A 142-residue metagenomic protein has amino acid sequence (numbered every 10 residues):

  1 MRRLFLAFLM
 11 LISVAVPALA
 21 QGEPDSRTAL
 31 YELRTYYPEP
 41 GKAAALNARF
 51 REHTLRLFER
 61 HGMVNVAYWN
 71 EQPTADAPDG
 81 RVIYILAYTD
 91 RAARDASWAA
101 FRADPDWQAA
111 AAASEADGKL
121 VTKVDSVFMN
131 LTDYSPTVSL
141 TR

Functional and structural regions predicted by a protein language model:
F5-A15: Bacterial N-terminal signal peptides
V16-A20: Sec/Tat signal peptide C-region and signal peptidase I cleavage site
Q21-R27, A48-V66, P78, A87-F128 (+1 more regions): An amphipathic, aromatic/His-enriched active-site/gating alpha helix that lines ligand/cofactor pockets
Y31-T35, I83: Active-site-flanking beta-strand signature of metal-NTP-handling nucleotidyl enzymes and homologous cyclase-like
P38-N47: Short, surface-exposed ligand-recognition loops at beta-strand->loop->(often short) alpha-helix junctions that present
A75-I83: The conserved glycine-aromatic submotif of the RRM
N130-R142: Acidic/histidine-enriched, glycine/proline-rich intrinsically disordered or flexible terminal extensions
